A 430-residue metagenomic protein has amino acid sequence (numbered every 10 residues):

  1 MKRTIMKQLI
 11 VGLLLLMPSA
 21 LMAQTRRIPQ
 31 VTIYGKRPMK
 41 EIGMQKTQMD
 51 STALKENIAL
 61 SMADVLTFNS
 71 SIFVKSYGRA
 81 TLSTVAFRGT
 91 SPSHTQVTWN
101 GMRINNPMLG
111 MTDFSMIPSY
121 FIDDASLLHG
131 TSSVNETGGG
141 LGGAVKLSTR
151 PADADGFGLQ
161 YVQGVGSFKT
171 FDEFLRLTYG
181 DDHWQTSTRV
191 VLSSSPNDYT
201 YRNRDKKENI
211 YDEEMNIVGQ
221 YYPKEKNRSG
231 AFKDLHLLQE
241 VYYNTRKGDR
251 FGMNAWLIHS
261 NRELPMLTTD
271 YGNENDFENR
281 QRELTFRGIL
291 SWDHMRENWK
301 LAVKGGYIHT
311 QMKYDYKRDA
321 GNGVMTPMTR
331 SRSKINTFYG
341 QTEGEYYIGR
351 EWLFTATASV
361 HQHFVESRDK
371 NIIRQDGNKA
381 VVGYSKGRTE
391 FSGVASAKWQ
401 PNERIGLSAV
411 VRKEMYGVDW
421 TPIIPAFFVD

Functional and structural regions predicted by a protein language model:
P18, E351-T355, S359-H363, Q375 (+1 more regions): Structural signature of Gram-negative outer-membrane beta-barrels, strongest in the C-terminal barrel of TonB-dependent
I28-N57, T84, P92: N-terminal periplasmic "start-of-domain" segments of outer-membrane beta-barrel proteins
A63-N106: Extracytoplasmic beta-strand/coil segments of soluble accessory domains associated with Gram-negative outer-membrane
M102-G130: Short acidic/polar hinge/loop motifs at secondary-structure boundaries that mediate gating or recognition
M108, F121-D123, V134-E208, A231-L237: Outer-membrane beta-barrel translocator/receptor signature
Q163-S167, D181, L192-P196, L257-N261 (+4 more regions): Transmembrane beta-strands of outer-membrane beta-barrel pores
K169-S195, K206-N261, L284-R296, G349: Transmembrane beta-barrel wall of Gram-negative outer-membrane proteins
S195, Y199, R228-D234, G248-L301 (+1 more regions): Flexible loop and strand-edge segments within Gram-negative outer membrane beta-barrel domains
